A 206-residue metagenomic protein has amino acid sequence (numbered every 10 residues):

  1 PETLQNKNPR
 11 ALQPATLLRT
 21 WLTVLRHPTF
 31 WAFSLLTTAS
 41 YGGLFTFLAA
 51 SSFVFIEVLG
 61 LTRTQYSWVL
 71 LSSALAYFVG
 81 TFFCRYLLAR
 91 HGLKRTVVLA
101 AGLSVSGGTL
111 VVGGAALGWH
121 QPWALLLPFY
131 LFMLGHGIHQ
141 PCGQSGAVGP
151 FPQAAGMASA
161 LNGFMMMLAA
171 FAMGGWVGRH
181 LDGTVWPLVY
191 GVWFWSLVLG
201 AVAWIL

Functional and structural regions predicted by a protein language model:
T3-S34: Juxtamembrane intracellular "pre-TM" segments in multi-pass secondary transporters
R26-T46, Y130-L131: Pair of pore-lining "gating" transmembrane helices in MFS-fold secondary transporters
A49-Q65: Short amphipathic helix-loop junctions that connect adjacent transmembrane helices in Major Facilitator Superfamily/SLC
R63-L71, A160: Small-residue hotspots at the loop-to-helix junctions and early N-terminal turns of transmembrane alpha-helices
G80-R95: Helix-to-loop junctions at the C-terminal end of transmembrane segments in multipass secondary transporters
R95-C142: C-terminal transmembrane helical hairpin of 12-TM major facilitator-type secondary transporters
Q144-D182, W186, V192: A late C-terminal transmembrane helix in Major Facilitator Superfamily
F194-L206: Multi-pass alpha-helical transporter architecture, strongest for 12-TM Major Facilitator/SLC carriers used
